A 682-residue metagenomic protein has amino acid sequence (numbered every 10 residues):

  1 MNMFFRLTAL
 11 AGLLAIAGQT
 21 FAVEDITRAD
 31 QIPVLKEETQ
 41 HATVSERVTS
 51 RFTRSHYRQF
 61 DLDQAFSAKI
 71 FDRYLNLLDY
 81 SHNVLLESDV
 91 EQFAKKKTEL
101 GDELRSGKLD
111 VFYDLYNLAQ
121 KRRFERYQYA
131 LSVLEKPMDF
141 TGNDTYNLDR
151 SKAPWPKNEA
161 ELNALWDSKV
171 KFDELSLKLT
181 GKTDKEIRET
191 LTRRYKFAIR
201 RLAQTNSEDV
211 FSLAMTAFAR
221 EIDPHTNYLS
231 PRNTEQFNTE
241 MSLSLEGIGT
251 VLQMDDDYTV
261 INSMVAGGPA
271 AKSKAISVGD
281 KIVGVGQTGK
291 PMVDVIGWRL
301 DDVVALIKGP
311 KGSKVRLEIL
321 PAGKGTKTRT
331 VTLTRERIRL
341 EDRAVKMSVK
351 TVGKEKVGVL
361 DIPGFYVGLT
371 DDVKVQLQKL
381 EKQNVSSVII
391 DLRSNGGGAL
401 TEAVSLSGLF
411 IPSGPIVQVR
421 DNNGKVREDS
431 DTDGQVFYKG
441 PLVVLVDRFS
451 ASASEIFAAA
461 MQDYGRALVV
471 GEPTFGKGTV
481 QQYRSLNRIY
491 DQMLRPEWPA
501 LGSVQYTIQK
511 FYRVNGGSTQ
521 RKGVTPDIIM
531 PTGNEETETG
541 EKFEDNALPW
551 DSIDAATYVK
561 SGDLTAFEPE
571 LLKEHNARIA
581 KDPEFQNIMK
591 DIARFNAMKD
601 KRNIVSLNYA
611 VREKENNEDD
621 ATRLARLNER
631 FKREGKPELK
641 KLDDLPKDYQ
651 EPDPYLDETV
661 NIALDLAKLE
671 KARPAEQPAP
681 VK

Functional and structural regions predicted by a protein language model:
M1-T8: Bacterial N-terminal signal peptides that target proteins for export
A22, K36-E37, T53-L62, R200-S207 (+5 more regions): Cleft-lining beta-strand/loop regions that shape enzyme active-site pockets
E24-P33, S45-Y57, K95-E99, R193-F197 (+1 more regions): Acidic/histidine-rich, surface-exposed loop or edge segments in extracytoplasmic proteins
L62-L148, I199-M254, K314-R316, L320-V345 (+2 more regions): Extended, small/polar residue-biased N-terminal targeting/export presequences and adjacent propeptide/linker tracts
L77, T98, F112, N117-Q128 (+4 more regions): PDZ/PDZ-like domain segments forming the peptide/carboxylate-binding groove, activating on the N-terminal beta-strands
T180-R193, Y512-K682: Conserved functional hotspot residues or short segments at active or partner-binding sites across diverse domains
A453, G465, V470-T539: Polar, glycine-rich mid-to-C-terminal structural blocks that act as macromolecule-binding/assembly scaffolds
